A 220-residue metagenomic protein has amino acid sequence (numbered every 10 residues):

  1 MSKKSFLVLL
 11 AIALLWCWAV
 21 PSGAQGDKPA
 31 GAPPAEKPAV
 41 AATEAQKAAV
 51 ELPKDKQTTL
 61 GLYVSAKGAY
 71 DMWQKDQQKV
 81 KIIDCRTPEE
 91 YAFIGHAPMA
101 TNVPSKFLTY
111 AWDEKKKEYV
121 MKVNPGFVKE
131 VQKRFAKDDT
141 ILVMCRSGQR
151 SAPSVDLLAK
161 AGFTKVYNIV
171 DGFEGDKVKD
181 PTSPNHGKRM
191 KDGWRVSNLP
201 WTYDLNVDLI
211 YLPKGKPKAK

Functional and structural regions predicted by a protein language model:
M1-L9: Bacterial N-terminal signal peptides that target proteins for export
S2, P21-K67, M72-Q78, A92-D139 (+1 more regions): Rhodanese-like catalytic fold shared by cysteine-dependent sulfurtransferases and DSP/PTP-type phosphatases
L9-W18: Bacterial N-terminal signal peptides
K81-R86: Short hydrophobic beta-strand that contains or immediately precedes a catalytic carboxylate
M144: Short, surface-exposed ligand- or partner-binding patches at beta-edge/loop junctions that are enriched in aromatics
G148: Conserved G/P- and acidic residue-centered "switch" motifs that form tight phosphate/ATP-binding loops in soluble
